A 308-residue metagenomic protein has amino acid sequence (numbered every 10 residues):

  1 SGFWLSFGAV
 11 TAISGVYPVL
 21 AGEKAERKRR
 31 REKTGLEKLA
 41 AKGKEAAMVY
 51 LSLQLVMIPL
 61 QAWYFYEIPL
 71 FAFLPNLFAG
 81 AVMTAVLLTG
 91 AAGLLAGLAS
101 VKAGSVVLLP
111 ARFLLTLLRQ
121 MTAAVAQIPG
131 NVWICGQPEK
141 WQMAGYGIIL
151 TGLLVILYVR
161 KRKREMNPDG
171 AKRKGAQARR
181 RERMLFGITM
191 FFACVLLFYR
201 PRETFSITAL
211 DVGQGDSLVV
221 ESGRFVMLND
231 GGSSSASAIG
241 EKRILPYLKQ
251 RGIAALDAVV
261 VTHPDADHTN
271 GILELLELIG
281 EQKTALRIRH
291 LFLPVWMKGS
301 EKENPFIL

Functional and structural regions predicted by a protein language model:
S1-L5, V86, R287: Short intrinsically disordered, low-complexity coil segments enriched in acidic
S1-V10, K140-G147: Loop-to-transmembrane alpha-helix initiation sites
F3, P69-A72, R183-L185, F205: Short, aromatic-rich membrane-interface segments at the entry and exit of alpha-helical transmembrane domains
W4-G8, V49, Q61, G215 (+2 more regions): General alpha-helical segment detector with a strong preference for membrane-spanning helices and helix-boundary regions
F7, T11-S14, L218, S237: Basic, gly/Ser/Thr/Pro-rich low-complexity segments located predominantly at protein N termini
T11-G130: Alpha-helical transmembrane segments of multi-pass integral membrane proteins
A25-A40, L95-L308: Non-globular, low-confidence helical/coil segments that flank catalytic cores
